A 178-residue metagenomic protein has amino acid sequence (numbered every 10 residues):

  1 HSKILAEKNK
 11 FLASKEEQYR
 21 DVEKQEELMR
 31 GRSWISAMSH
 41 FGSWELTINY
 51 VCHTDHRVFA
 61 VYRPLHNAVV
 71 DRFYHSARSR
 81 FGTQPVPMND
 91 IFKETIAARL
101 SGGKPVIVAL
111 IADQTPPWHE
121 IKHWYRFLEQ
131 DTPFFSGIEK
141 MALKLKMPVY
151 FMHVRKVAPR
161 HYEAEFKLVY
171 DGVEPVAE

Functional and structural regions predicted by a protein language model:
H1-K3: Short, compositionally biased "basic patch" segments
L5-E178: Soluble catalytic domains of membrane acyltransferases
